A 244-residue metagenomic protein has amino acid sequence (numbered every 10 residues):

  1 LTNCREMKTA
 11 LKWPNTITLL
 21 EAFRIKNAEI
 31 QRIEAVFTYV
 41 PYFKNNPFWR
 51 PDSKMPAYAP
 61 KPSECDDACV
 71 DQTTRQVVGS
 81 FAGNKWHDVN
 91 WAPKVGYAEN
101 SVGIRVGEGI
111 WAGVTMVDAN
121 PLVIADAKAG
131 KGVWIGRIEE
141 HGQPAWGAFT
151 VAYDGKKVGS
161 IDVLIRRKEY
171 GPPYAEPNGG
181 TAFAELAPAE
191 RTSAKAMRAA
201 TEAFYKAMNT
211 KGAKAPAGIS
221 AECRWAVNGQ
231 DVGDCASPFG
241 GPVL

Functional and structural regions predicted by a protein language model:
L1-L244: C-terminal and inter-domain tail/linker signature
